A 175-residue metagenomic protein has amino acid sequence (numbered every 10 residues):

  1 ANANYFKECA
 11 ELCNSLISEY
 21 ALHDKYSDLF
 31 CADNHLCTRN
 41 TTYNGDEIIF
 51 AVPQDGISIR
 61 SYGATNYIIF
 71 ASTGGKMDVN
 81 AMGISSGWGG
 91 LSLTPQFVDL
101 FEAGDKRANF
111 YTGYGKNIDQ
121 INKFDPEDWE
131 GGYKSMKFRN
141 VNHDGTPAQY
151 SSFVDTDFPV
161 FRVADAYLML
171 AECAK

Functional and structural regions predicted by a protein language model:
N2-E8: Short coil/linker segments at helix-helix boundaries
E11, S15-M169, A174: Elongated scaffold/linker segments in the mid-to-C-terminal portions of large proteins
